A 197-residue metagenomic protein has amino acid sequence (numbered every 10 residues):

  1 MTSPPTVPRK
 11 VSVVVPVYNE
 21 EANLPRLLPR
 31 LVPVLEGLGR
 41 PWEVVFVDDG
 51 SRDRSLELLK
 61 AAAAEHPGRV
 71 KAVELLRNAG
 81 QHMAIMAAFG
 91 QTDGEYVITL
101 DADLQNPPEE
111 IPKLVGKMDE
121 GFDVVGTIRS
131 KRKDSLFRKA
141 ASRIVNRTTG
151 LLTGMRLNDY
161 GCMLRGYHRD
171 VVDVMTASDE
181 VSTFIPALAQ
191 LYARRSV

Functional and structural regions predicted by a protein language model:
M1-P33, R40: N-proximal low-complexity "stem/linker" segments adjacent to membrane-targeting elements
S12, E43, R69-K71, D123: Structural signature of beta-strand start/N-cap positions in the alpha/beta core of ABC transporter nucleotide-binding
E20-N23, S51, P107: Donor nucleotide-sugar binding loop of glycosyltransferases
L35-R40, A63-R69: Short helix-capping segments at alpha-helix termini
R40-G50, V73-L75: Short beta-strand/loop segment that forms part of the nucleotide-sugar
D48-E57, L104: A conserved acidic beta->alpha catalytic loop
V73-Q91, Y96, P108-L191: Acceptor/aglycone-binding surface of glycosyltransferases and processive sugar-polymer synthases
